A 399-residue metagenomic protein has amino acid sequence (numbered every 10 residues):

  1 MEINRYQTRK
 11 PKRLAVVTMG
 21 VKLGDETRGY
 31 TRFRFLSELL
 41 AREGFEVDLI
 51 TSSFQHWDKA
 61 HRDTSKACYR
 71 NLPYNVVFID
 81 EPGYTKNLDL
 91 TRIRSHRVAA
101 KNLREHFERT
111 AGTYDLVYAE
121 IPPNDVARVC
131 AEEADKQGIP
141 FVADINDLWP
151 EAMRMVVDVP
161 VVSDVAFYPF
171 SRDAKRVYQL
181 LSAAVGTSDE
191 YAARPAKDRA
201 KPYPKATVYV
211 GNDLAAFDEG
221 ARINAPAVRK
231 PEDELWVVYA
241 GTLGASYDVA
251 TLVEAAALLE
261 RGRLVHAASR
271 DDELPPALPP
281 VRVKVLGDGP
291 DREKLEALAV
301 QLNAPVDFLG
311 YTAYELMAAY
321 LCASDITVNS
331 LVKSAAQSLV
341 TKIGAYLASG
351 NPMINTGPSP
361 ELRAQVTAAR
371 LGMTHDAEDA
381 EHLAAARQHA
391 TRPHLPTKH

Functional and structural regions predicted by a protein language model:
M1-R70, L259-R263, A268, D272: N-terminal subdomain of nucleotide-sugar transferases
T8, M19, G83-T91, Q137-A174 (+1 more regions): Acceptor-binding helix/loop patch of EC 2.4 sugar-transfer enzymes, predominantly nucleotide-sugar-dependent
F45, A196, G211-V228, E232-E234 (+1 more regions): Acidic anion/phosphate-binding donor-loop and adjacent secondary structure in glycosyltransferase catalytic cores
K101-R104, D125-R128, E132-K136, D164-A184: Membrane-proximal helix-turn-helix segments that form the acceptor-binding/catalytic region of lipid-linked
E190, V208-G211: Carbohydrate-associated surface elements
V228-Y247, L252-L258, H266: Conserved donor-binding/catalytic core segment of Leloir-type glycosyltransferases
Y247, A313-Y320, T327-L347, I354-A364: Nucleotide-sugar-dependent
D272-L286, E293-L316: Nucleotide-activated donor-binding/catalytic signature segment of Leloir-type glycosyltransferases, i.e., the conserved
